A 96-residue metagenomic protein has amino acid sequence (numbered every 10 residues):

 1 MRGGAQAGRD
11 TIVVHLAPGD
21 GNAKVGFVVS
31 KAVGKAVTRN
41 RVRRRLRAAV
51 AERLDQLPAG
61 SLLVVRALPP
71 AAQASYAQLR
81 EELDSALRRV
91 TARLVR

Functional and structural regions predicted by a protein language model:
M1-R96: Positively charged, solvent-exposed patches that mediate nucleic-acid binding
